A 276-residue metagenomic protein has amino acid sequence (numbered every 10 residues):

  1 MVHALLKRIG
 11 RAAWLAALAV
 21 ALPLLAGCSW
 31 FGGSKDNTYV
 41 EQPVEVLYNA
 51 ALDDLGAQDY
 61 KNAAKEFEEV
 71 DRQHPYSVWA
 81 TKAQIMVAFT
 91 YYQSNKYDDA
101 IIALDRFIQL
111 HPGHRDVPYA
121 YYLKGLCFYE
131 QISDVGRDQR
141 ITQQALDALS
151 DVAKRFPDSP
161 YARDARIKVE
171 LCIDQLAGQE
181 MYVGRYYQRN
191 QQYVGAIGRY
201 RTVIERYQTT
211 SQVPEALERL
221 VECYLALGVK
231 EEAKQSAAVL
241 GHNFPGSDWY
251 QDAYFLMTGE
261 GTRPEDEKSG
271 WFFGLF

Functional and structural regions predicted by a protein language model:
V2-I9, L24-F276: Acidic, polar-rich low-complexity tracts and alpha-helical solenoid repeat scaffolds
G10-W14: Alpha-helical transmembrane segments of integral membrane proteins
L15-G27: Bacterial N-terminal signal peptides
